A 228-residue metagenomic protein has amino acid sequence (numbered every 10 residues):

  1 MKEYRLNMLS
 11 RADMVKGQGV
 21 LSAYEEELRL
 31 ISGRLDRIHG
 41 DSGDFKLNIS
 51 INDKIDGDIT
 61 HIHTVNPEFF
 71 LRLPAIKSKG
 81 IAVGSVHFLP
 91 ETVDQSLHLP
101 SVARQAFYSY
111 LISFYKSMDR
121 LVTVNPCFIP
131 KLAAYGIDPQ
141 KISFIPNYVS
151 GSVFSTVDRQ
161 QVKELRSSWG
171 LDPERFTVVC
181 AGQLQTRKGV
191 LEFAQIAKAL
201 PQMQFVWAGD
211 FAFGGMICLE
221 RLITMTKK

Functional and structural regions predicted by a protein language model:
M1-I49, K198: N-terminal subdomain of nucleotide-sugar transferases
A12-M14, A181-Q185, F211-F213: Short donor-sugar binding/catalytic loops of nucleotide-sugar-dependent glycosyltransferases, especially enzymes
D58-T64, A75-Q95, V122, I145: Active-site proximal beta-strand in glycosyltransferases
V102-L121: Membrane-proximal helix-turn-helix segments that form the acceptor-binding/catalytic region of lipid-linked
C127, Y148: Carbohydrate-associated surface elements
S155-L171: A short helix/loop element that forms part of the nucleotide-sugar donor recognition site in Leloir-type
R166, D172-K188, A194-L200, V206: Conserved donor-binding/catalytic core segment of Leloir-type glycosyltransferases
Q204-K228: Short, structured helix-loop element that forms part of the nucleotide-activated donor/catalytic region
